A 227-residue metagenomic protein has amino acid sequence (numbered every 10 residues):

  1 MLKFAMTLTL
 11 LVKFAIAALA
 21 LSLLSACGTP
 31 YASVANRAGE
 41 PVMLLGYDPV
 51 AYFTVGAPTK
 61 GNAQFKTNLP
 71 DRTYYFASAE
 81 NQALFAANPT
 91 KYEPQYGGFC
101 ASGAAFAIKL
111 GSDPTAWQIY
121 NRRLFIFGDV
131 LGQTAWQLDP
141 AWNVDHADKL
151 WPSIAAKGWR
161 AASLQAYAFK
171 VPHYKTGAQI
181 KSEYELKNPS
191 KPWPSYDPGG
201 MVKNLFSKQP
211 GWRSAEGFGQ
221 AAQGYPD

Functional and structural regions predicted by a protein language model:
A5, L11-S25: Bacterial N-terminal signal peptides
C27-P70, K91-D227: Intrinsically disordered, low-complexity terminal tails and linkers in eukaryotic proteins, enriched in charged/polar
L69-S78: Short, well-structured hydrophobic secondary-structure segments
S78-N81, D129: Beta-edge loop/turn motif
